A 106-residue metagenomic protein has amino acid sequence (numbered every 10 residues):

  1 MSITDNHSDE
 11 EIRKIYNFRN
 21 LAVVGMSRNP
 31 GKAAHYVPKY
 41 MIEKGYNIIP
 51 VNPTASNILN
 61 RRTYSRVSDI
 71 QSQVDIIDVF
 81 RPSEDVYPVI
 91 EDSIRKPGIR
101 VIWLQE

Functional and structural regions predicted by a protein language model:
M1-N17: Short N-terminal or domain-adjacent regulatory/targeting segments
S2-H7, N57-S72, D78-P88: Glycine-rich, highly charged phosphate/nucleotide-binding loops
R13-Y16, K39, S68, Y87-R95: Amphipathic, non-transmembrane alpha-helical secondary structure
N17-N20, V74: Phosphate-coordination loops involved in phosphoryl transfer and adenosine-cofactor binding
N20, N47, R100: Residues at the starts of beta-strands that form the adenosine-phosphate
A22-V24: Conserved beta-strand elements of the Class I
S27-G31, H35-L59: NAD(P)-binding Rossmann-fold cofactor-contacting core
S93-E106: ADP-ribose/adenylate-binding Rossmann-like module
